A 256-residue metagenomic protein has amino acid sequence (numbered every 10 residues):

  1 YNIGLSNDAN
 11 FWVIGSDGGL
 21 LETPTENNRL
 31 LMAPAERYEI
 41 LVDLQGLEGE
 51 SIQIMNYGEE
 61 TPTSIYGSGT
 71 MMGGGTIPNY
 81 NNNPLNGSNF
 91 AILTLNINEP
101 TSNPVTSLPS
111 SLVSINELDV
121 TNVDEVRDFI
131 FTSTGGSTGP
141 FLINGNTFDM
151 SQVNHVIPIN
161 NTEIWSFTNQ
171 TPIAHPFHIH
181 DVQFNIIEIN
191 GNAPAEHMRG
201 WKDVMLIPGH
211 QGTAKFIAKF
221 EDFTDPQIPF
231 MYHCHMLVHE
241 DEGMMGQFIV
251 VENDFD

Functional and structural regions predicted by a protein language model:
Y1-P109, P194: Histidine- and aromatic-rich segments of cupredoxin/plastocyanin-like copper-binding domains
W12-N28, M72-G74, G87-F90, N122-D256: Active-site pocket scaffolds in enzymes
S64-Y66, D119, E188-I189: A short, polar/proline- and glycine-enriched secondary-structure boundary/capping micro-motif
P100-V113, E117-T121, E252-D256: Low-complexity, Pro/Ser/Thr- and charge-rich linker/hinge segments at domain boundaries
